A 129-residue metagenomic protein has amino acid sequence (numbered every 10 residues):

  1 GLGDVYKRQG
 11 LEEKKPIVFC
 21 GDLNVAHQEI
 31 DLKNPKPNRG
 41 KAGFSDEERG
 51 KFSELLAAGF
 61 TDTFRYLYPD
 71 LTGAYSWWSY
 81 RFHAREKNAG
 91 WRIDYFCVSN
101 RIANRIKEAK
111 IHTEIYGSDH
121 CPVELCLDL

Functional and structural regions predicted by a protein language model:
G1-Y6: Short, small-residue-biased leader/transition segments that mark boundaries at the very start of proteins
K7-A89, I93: Metal-dependent phosphoesterases centered on the DNase I-like endonuclease/exonuclease/phosphatase
D31, K107, D119: Short acidic, gly/pro-rich beta-turn/loop elements at beta-sheet edges and active-site/ligand-binding grooves
R65, E108-I111: Hydrophobic/anchoring residues in structured secondary elements
C97: Hydrophobic alpha-helical positions that pack around
I102-R105: Short helix-loop capping/hinge motifs at secondary-structure junctions, enriched in acidic/polar residues
K110-L129: Surface polyanion/phosphate-binding segment centered on an Asp-His-Pro turn
